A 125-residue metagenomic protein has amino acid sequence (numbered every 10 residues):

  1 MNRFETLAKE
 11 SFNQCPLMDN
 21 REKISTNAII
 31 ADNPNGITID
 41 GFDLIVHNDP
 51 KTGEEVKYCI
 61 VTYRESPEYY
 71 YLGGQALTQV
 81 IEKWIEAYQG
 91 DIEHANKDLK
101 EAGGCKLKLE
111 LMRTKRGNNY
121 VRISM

Functional and structural regions predicted by a protein language model:
M1-L72, H94, S124: OB-fold ssDNA-binding interfaces and closely related basic DNA-contact patches used across DNA replication/repair
F4, E55, A76, G103 (+1 more regions): Alpha-helical protein-protein interaction elements
D32, K83-K108: Short nucleic-acid-contacting surface segments enriched for D/E, G, S/T with interspersed K/R
I37, K100, N119-R122: Aromatic-enriched hydrophobic runs in primary sequence
I39, K108-L111: A structural signal for short, well-ordered beta-strand segments and their strand-loop junctions that often border
Y70-A87: GIY-YIG-like beta-to-alpha core
E110-M125: OB-fold/S1-family single-stranded nucleic acid-binding modules
